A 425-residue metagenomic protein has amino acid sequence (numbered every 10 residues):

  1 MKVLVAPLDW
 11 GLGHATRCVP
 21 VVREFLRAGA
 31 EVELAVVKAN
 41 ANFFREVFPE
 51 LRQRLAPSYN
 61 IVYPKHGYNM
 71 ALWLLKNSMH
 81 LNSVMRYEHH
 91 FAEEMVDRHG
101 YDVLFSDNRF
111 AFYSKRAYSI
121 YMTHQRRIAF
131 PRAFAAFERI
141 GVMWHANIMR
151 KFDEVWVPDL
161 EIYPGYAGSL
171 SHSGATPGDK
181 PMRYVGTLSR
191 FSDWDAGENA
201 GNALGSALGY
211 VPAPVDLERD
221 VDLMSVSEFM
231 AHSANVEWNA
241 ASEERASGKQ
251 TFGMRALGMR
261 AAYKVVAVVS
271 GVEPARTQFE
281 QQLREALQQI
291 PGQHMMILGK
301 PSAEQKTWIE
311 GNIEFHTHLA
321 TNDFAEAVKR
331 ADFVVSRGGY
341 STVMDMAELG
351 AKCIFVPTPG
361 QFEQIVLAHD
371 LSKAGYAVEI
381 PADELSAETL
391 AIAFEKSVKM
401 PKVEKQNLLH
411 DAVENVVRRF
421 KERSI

Functional and structural regions predicted by a protein language model:
P7-V19, P274-T277: A short, glycine/small-residue-rich beta-strand->loop->alpha-helix junction that serves as a flexible
D9, R27-S78, A241, E314: Conserved nucleotide-sugar phosphate-binding/catalytic loop shared by glycosyltransferases and other
A15-F25, N40: Short amphipathic alpha-helix
L51, K115-V185, R190, G209 (+1 more regions): Active-site-proximal region of nucleotide-activated glycan assembly enzymes, centered on histidine/acidic-rich loops
N69-A111: Conserved nucleotide-sugar donor-binding subdomain of glycosyltransferases
R190-S242, S247-F333: Donor-nucleotide binding loops and adjacent catalytic segments primarily of GT-B fold Leloir glycosyltransferases
A207, V221, V226-M230, I392-I425: C-terminal amphipathic helix plus adjacent low-complexity, charged tail appended to glycosyltransferase catalytic
D323-V366: A donor-sugar binding/catalytic signature common to diverse glycosyltransferases and related nucleotide-sugar
